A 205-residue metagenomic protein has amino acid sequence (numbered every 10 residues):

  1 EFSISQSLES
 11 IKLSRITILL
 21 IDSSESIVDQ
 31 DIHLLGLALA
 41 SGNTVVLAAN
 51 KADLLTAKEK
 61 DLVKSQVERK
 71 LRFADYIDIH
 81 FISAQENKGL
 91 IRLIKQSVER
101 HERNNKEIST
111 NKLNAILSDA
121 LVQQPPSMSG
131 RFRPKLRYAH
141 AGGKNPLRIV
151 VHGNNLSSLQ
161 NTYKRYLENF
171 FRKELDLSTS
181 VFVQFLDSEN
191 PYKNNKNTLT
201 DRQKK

Functional and structural regions predicted by a protein language model:
E1-S5, E9, L13-L19, S24-K205: C-terminal-of-GTPase-core extension/linker across diverse P-loop GTPases
